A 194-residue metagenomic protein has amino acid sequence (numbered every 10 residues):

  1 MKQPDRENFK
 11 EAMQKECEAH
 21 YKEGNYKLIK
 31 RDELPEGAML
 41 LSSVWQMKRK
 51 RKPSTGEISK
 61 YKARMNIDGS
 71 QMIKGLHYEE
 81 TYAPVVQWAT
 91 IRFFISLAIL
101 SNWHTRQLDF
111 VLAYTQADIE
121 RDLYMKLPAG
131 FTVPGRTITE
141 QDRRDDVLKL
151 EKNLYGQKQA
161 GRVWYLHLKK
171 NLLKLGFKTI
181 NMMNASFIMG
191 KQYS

Functional and structural regions predicted by a protein language model:
M1-S194: Long, low-complexity, charge-biased intrinsically disordered regions
